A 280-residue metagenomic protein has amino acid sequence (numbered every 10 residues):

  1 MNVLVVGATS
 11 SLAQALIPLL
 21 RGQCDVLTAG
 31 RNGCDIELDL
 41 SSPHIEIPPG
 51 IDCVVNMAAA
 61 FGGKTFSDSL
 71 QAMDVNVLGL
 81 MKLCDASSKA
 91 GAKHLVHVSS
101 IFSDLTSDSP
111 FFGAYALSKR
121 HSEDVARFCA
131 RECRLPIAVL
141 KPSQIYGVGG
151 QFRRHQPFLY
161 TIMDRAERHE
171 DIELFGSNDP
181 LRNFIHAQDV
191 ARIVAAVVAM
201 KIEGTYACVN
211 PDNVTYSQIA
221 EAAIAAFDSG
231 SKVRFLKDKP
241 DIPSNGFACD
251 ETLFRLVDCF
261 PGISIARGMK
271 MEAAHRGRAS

Functional and structural regions predicted by a protein language model:
V3-G22: N-terminal Rossmann NAD(P)H-binding glycine-rich loop of SDR-like oxidoreductase domains
V6, A29, V54-A58, L95-I101 (+1 more regions): SDR active-site strand-loop-helix element
T28-H44: Adenosine-cofactor binding site in Rossmann-like domains, unifying the SAM/SAH pocket of S-adenosylmethionine-dependent
L40-V75, F102-T106: NAD(P)H-binding glycine-rich loop region in Rossmannoid oxidoreductase-like domains and their noncatalytic homologs
S67, Q71-G79, G113, L117-R120: Glycine-rich NAD(P)-binding loop of the Rossmann-fold in SDR/ketoreductase-type enzymes
M81-A116, A138: Conserved Rossmann-fold NAD(P)-dependent oxidoreductase catalytic core, especially the SDR/UDP-sugar
R127-L181, A187: NAD(P)-dependent short-chain dehydrogenase/reductase
E170, F175-N178, R182-S280: C-terminal substrate-binding subdomain of Rossmann-fold SDR/epimerase-dehydratase oxidoreductases
